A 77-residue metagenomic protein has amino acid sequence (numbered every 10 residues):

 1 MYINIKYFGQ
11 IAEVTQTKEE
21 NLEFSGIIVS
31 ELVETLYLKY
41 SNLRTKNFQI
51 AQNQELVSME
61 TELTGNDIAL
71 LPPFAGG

Functional and structural regions predicted by a protein language model:
M1-G76: Ubiquitin-like/PB1-type beta-grasp interaction modules and other compact soluble beta-rich domains
